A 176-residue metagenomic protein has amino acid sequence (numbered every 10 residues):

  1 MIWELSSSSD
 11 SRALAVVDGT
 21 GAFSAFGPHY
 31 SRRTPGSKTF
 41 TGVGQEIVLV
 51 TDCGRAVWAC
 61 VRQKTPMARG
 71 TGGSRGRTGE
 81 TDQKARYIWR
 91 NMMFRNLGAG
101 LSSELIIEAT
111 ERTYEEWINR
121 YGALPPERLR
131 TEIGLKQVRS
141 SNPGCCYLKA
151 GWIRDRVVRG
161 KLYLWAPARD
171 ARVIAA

Functional and structural regions predicted by a protein language model:
M1-L101, E111-E132, Q137, C145-A176: Non-catalytic substrate-recognition and accessory regions of acyl/acetyltransferase enzymes
S141: Short glycine/proline-centered loop/turn elements that form peptide/ligand docking sites
